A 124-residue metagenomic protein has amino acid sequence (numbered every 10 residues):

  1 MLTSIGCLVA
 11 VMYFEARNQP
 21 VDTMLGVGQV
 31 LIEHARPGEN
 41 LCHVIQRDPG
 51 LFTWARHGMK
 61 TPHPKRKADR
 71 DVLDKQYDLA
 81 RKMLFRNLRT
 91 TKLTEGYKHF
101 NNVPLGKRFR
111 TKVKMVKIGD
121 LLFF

Functional and structural regions predicted by a protein language model:
L2-F124: Bacterial extracytoplasmic/cell-wall-associated proteins, especially those involved in peptidoglycan
